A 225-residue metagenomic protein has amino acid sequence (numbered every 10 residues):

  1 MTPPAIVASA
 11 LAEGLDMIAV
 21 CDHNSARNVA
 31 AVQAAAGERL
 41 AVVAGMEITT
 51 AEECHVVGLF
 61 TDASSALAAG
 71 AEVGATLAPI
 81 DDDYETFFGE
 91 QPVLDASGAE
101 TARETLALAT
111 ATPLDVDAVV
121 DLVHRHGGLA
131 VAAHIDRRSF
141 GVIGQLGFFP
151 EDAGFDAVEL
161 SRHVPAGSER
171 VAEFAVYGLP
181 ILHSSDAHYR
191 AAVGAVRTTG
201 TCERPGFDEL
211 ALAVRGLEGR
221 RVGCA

Functional and structural regions predicted by a protein language model:
M1-S9, G14-L15, A26-L67, L108 (+3 more regions): Charged catalytic cores and adjacent phosphate/nucleic-acid-binding surfaces used for phosphate/nucleic-acid chemistry
T61-T105, F148: Active-site gating loops and adjacent loop-to-helix segments of metal-dependent hydrolytic enzymes
A107-L114: Active-site glycine- and acidic-residue-rich loops that bind and position anionic ligands or nucleotide-like cofactors
D115-V119: Internal, well-ordered alpha-helical segments in soluble enzyme and binding-protein domains
